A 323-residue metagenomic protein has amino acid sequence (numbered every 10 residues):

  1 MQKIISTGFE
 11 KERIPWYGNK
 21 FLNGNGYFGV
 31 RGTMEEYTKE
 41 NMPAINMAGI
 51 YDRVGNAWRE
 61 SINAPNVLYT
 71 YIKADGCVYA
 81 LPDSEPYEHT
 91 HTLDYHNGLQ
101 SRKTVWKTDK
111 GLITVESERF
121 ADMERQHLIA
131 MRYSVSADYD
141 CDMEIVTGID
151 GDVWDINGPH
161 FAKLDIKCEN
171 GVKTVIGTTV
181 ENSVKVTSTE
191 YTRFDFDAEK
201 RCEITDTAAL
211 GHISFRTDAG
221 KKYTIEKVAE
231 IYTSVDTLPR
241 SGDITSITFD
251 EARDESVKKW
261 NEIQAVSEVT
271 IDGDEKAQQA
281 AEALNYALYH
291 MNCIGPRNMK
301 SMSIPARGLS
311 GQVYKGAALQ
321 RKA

Functional and structural regions predicted by a protein language model:
M1-G316: Acidic/polar, glycine-enriched structural segments that form the non-catalytic walls/loops of the carbohydrate-binding
K315-A323: Aromatic-rich carbohydrate-recognition surfaces in CAZymes
